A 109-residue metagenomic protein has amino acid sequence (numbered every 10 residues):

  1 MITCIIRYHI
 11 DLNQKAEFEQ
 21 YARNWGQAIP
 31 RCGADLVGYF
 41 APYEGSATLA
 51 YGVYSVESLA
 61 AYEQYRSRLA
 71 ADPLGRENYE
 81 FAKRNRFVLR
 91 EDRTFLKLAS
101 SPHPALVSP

Functional and structural regions predicted by a protein language model:
I2-H9, G38-A70, R93-T94, V107-P109: Short, well-ordered beta-strand segments in beta-rich or mixed alpha/beta enzyme and ligand-binding folds
H9-Q20: Short, surface-exposed ligand-recognition loops at beta-strand->loop->(often short) alpha-helix junctions that present
A16, A60-Y62, S101: Residue-level signal for secondary-structure boundary sites
Q20-V37, V56-T94: An amphipathic, aromatic/His-enriched active-site/gating alpha helix that lines ligand/cofactor pockets
R86, R90-E91, L96-P109: Acidic/histidine-enriched, glycine/proline-rich intrinsically disordered or flexible terminal extensions
